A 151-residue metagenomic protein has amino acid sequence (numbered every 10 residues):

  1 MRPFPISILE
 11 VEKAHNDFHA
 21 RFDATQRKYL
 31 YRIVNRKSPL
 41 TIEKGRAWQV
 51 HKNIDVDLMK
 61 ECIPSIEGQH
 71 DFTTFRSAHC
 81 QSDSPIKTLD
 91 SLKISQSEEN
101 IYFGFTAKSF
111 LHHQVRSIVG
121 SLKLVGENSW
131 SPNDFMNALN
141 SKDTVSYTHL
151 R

Functional and structural regions predicted by a protein language model:
F4-T106: Non-catalytic RNA-recognition surface used by pseudouridine synthases
E10-H15, H79, S129-D143: Acidic/histidine-enriched alpha-helical segments
C62-S65, S121, S141: Residues within well-ordered alpha-helical secondary structure of globular protein domains
S109-H112: Glycine-rich phosphate/pyrophosphate-binding beta-alpha loops
I118-W130, D134: A hydrophobic, small-residue-rich beta->alpha segment in the mid-to-C-terminal subdomain of diverse proteins
T148-R151: Conserved small/polar residues in nucleotide/adenosyl-binding loops
